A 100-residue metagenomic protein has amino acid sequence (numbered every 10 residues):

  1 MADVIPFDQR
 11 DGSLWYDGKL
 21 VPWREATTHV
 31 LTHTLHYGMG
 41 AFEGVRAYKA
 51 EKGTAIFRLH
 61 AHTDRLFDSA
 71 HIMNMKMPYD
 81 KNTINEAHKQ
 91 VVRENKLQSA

Functional and structural regions predicted by a protein language model:
M1-A100: Conserved alpha/beta cores of soluble small-molecule-handling proteins
